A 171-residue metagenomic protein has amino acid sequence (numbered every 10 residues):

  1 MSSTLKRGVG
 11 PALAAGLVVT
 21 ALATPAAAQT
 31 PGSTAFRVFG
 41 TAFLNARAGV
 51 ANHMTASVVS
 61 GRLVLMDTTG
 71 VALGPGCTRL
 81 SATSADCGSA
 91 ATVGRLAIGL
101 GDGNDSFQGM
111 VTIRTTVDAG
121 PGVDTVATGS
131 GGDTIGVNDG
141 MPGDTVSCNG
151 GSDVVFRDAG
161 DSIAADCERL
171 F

Functional and structural regions predicted by a protein language model:
M1-A28: Secretory targeting and sorting signals
Q29-G74: Short linear S-[DN]-x-LW-Φ motif typified by the pepsin-like aspartic protease active-site region
A42, M54, L63, L96 (+7 more regions): Solenoid scaffold repeats with emphasis on beta-solenoid/beta-helix
N45, M66-D67, Q108, G136 (+1 more regions): Beta-strand residues in well-ordered beta-sheet regions across diverse protein folds
M66-S89, V137: Acidic/polar low-complexity surface segments
T78-T115: Right-handed parallel beta-helix
D102-N104, V111-T112, A119-V123, S130-G132 (+3 more regions): Extracellular, beta-strand-rich repeat scaffolds characterized by small/acidic residue-biased motifs
